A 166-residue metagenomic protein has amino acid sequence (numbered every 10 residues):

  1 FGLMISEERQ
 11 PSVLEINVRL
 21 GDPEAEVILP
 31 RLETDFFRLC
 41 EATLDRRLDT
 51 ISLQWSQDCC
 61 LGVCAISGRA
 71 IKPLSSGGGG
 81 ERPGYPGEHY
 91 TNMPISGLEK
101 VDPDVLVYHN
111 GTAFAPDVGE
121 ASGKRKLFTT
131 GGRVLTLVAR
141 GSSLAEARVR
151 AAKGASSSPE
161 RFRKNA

Functional and structural regions predicted by a protein language model:
F1-D22: Conserved metal-phosphate-binding beta-hairpin within the catalytic cores of diverse ATP-dependent phosphoryl-transfer
F1-E8, Q54-C64, A166: A glycine-rich phosphate-binding loop feature that marks nucleotide/adenosyl-phosphate handling sites
I5-R9, S67, P116, R140: Short acidic-glycine loop/turn motifs at beta-strand connectors
P11-S12, C60-V63, D104-L106, V134-T136: Structural motif
N17-D104: Active-site "cap" helix and flanking loop/linker of ATP-utilizing ligase/carboxylase catalytic domains
I28, K72-S75, V118-G119, E146-V149: Extended hydrophobic-aromatic, low-complexity segments
L98-G131: Low-complexity, glycine/alanine/valine/leucine- and proline-rich hydrophobic stretches
G119-G123, F128-A166: Generic C-terminus detector
